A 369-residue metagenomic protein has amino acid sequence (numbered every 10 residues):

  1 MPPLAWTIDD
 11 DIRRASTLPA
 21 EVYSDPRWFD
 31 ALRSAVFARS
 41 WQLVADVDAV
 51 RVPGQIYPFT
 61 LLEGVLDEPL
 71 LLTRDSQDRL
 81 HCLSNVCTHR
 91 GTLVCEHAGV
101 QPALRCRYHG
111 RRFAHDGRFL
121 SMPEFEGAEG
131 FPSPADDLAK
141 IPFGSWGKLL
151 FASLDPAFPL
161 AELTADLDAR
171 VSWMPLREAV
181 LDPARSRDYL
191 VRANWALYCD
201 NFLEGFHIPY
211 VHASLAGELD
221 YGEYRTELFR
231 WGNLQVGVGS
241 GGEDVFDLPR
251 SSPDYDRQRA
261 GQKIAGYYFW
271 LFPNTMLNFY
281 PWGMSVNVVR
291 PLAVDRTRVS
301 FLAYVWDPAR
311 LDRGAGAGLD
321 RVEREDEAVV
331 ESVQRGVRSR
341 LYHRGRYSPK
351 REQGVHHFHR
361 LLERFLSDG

Functional and structural regions predicted by a protein language model:
M1-D9, S367-G369: Basic/polar N-terminal segments that are highly enriched at the extreme N-terminus, encompassing both cleavable
W6-P19, A179: Short, contiguous pre-domain boundary segments
V22-V65: Non-catalytic accessory segments flanking enzyme active sites
F37-W41, T92, H207: Generic structural signal for secondary-structure transition and capping sites
R39-V44, R51-P53, M122-G127, Y268-P273: Short Pro/Gly-enriched beta-strand edge/turn motifs at strand-loop
D46-V52, F131-S133, I264-Y268, L302: Short linear motifs in intrinsically disordered
V50-P156, E162-D168: Rieske [2Fe-2S] iron-sulfur-binding domain
R79, N85, G144, L149-G369: C-terminal catalytic domain of Rieske-type non-heme iron oxygenases
